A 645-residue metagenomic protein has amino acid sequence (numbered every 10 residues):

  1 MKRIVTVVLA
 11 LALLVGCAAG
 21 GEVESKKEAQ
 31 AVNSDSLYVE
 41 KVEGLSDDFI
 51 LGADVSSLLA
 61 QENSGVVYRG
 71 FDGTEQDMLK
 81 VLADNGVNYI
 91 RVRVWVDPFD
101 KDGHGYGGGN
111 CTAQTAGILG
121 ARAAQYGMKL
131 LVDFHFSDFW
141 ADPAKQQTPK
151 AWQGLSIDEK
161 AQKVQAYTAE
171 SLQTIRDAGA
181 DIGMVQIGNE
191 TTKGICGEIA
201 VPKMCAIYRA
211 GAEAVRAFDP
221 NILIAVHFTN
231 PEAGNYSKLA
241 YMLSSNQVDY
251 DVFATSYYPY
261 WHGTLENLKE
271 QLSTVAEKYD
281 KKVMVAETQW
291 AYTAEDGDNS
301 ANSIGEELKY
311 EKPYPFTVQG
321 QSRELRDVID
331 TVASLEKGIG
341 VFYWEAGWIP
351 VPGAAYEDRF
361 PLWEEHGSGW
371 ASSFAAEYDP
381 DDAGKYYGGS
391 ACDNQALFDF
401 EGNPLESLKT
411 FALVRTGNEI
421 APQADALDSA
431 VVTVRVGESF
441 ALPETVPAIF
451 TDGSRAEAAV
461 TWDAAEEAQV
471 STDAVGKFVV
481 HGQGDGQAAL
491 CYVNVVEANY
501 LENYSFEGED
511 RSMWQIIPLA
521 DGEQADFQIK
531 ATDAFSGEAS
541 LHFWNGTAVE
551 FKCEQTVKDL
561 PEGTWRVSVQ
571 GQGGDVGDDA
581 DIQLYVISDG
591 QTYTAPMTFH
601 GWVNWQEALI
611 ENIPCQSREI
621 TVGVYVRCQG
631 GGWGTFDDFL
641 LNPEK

Functional and structural regions predicted by a protein language model:
L37, T274, T293-G305, P315-F316 (+3 more regions): Aromatic-rich peripheral "rim/lid" segments of glycoside hydrolase catalytic domains that contact and position glycan
V42-L51, V496-G522: Extracellular carbohydrate-recognition regions
A53, V132, F506, L541 (+3 more regions): Extra-cytoplasmic beta-strand recognition segments
T74-A141, V201-I222, K269-L272, A276-K278: Aromatic-lined substrate-binding rim segments of carbohydrate-active enzymes
D77, E507-S540: Extracellular glycan-recognition surfaces and repeat-rich motifs
G105-Y106, C111-T115, A141-S244, V248 (+2 more regions): Active-site cleft segment of glycoside hydrolase catalytic domains centered on the general acid/base Glu
G453-Y492: Serine/threonine-rich, repeat-prone extracellular segments and beta-strand-based repeat modules of secreted/surface
D589-E619, Q629: Extracellular carbohydrate recognition and processing domains and analogous Trp-centered ligand-binding platforms
